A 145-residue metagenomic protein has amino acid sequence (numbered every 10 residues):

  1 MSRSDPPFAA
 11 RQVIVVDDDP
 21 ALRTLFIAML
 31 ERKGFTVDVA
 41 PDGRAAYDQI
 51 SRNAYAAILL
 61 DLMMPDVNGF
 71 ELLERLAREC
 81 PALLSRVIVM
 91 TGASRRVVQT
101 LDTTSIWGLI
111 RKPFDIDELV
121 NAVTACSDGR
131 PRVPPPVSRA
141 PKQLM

Functional and structural regions predicted by a protein language model:
M1-I14, D117-M145: Non-catalytic signal-transmission and effector/linker regions of two-component phosphorelay proteins
T24-R32: Charged docking surfaces used in two-component/phosphorelay signaling
G34-P41, Q49: Short hydrophobic/Thr-rich beta-strand motif most characteristic of the beta2 strand and flanking loop of CheY-like
P41-A45, N68-L72: Acidic catalytic/metal-coordinating carboxylates
D61: Active-site residues of response regulator receiver
M64: Receiver (REC) domain active-site loop signature in two-component systems and cognate sites in sensor histidine kinases
M90-T91: Hydrophobic/aromatic residues positioned on beta-strands within the core alpha/beta folds
K112: A Lys-centered signature of the CheY-like receiver
